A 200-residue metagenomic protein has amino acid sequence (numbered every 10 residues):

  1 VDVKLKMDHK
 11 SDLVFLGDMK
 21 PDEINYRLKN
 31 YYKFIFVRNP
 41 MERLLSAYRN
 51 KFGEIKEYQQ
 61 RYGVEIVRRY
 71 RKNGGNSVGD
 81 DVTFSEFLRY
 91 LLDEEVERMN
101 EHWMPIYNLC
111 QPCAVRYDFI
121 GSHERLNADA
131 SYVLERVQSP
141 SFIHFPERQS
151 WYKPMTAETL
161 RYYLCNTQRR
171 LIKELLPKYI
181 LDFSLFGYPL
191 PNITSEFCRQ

Functional and structural regions predicted by a protein language model:
V1-Q200: Membrane-interface amphipathic segments in extracytoplasmic regions
